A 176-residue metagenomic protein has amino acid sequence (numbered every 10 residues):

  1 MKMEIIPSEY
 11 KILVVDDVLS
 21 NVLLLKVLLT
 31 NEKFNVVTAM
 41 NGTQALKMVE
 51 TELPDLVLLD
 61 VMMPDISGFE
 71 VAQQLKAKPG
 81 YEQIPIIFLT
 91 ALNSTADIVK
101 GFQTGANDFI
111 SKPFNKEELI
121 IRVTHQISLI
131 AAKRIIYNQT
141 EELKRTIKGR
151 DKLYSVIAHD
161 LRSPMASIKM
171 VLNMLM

Functional and structural regions predicted by a protein language model:
M1-L13: Non-catalytic signal-transmission and effector/linker regions of two-component phosphorelay proteins
L19-V37, N173: Two-component/phosphorelay signaling modules centered on CheY-like receiver
S20, M40-Q44, S67-Q73: Acidic catalytic/metal-coordinating carboxylates
E52-M63: Active-site beta3 strand of CheY-like receiver
S155-H159: Conserved phosphoacceptor histidine of two-component systems
